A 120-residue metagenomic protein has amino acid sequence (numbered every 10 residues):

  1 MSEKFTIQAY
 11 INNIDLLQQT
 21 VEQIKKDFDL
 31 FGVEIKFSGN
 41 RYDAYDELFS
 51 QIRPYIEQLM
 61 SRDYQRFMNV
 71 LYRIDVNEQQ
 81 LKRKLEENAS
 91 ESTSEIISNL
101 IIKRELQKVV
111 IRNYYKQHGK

Functional and structural regions predicted by a protein language model:
M1, F5-N12, Y45, Q58 (+2 more regions): Charge-biased, low-complexity intrinsically disordered regions
M1-I35: Membrane topogenic helices and adjacent juxtamembrane segments
Y10, I14, S38-D46, E87 (+2 more regions): Conserved phosphate/pyrophosphate-binding and hydrolysis machinery centered on Walker-type P-loop NTPases, extending
N12-L16, V76, Q80, I97 (+1 more regions): Solvent-exposed aromatic/hydrophobic patches embedded in short alpha-helical segments
L16, T20, L48, I52 (+3 more regions): Helical mechanochemical/support elements of P-loop NTPase systems and associated helical scaffolds
L30-Y72: Amphipathic alpha-helical interaction modules
E57-I96: Amphipathic protein-protein interaction modules
K84-K120: Amphipathic alpha-helical binding modules
